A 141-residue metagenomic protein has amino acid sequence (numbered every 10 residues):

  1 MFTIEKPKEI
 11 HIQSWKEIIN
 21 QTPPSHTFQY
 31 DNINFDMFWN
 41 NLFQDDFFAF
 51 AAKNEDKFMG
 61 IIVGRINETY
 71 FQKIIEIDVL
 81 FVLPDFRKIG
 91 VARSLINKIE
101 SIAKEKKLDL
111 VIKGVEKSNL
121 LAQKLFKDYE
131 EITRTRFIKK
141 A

Functional and structural regions predicted by a protein language model:
M1-I10, A141: Conserved N-terminal entry element of GNAT/NAT acetyltransferase domains
P7, L80-V82, V115: Hydrophobic adenine-recognition pocket in adenosine-nucleotide-binding enzymes
P7, S14-W15, L95: Residue-level preference for hydrophobic side chains embedded in well-ordered alpha helices
E9-I10, E17-Q72: Acetyl-CoA-dependent GNAT
K73-P84: Conserved acetyl-CoA binding element of GNAT-fold acetyltransferases
V82, K88-S101: Conserved acetyl-CoA-binding loop-helix of GNAT-fold acetyltransferases
R93, E105, D109, E116-K139: Conserved active-site alpha-helix within GNAT-family acetyltransferase domains
